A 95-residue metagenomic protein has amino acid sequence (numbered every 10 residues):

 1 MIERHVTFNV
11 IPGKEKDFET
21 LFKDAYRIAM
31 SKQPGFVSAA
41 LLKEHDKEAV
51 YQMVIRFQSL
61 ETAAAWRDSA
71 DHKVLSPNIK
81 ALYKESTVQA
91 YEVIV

Functional and structural regions predicted by a protein language model:
I2-N9, S38-R67: Short, well-ordered beta-strand segments in beta-rich or mixed alpha/beta enzyme and ligand-binding folds
N9-F22: Short, surface-exposed ligand-recognition loops at beta-strand->loop->(often short) alpha-helix junctions that present
E19, K23, K43-E44, S69: Hydrophobic alpha-helical segments, principally membrane-spanning helices and signal/leader peptides
D24-V37, R56-A90: An amphipathic, aromatic/His-enriched active-site/gating alpha helix that lines ligand/cofactor pockets
Y91-V95: Short hydrophobic/aromatic patches at helix-to-coil boundaries
